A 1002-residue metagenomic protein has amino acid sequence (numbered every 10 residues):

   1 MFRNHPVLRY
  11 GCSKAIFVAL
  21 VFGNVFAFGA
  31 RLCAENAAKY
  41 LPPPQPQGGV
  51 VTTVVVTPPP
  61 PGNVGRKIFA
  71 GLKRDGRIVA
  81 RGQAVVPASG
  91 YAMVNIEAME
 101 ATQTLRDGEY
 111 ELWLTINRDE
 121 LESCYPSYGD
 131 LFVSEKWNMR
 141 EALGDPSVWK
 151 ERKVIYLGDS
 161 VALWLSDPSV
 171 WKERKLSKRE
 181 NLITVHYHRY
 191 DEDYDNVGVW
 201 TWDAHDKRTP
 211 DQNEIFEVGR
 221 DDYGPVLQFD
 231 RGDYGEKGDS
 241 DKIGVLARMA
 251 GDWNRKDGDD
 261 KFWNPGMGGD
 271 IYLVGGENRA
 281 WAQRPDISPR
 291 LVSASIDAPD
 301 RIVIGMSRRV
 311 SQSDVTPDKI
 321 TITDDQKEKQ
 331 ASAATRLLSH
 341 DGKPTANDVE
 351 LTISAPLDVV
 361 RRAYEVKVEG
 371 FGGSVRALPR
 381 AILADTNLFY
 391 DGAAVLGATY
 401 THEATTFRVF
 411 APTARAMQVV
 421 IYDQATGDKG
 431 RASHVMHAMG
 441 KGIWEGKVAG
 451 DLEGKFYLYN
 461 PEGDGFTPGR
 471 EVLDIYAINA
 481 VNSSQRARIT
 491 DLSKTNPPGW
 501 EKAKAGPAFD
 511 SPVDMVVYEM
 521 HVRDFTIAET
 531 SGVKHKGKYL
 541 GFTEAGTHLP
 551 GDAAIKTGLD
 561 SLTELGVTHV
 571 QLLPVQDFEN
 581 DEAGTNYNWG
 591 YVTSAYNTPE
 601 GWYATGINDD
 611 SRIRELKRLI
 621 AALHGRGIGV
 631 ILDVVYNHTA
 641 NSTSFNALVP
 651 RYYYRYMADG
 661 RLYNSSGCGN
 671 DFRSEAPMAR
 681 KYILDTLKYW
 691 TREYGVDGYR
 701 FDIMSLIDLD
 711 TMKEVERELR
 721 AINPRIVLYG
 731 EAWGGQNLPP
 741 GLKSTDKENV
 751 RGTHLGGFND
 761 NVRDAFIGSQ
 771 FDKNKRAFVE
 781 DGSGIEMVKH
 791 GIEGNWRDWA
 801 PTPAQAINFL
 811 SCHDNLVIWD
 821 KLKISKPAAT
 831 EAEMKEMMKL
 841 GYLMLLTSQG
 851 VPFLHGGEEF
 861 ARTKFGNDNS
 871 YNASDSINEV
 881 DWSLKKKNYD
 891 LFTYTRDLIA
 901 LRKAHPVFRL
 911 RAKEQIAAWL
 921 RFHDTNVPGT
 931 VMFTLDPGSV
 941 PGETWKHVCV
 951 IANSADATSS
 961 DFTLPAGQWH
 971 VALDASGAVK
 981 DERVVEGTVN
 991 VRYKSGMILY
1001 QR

Functional and structural regions predicted by a protein language model:
N36-T53, P59-P60, A98-D191, G219-A298 (+4 more regions): The feature marks proteins involved in alpha-glucan
G65-R74, D195-D206, S307-L337, R415-R431: Short, surface-exposed alpha-helix to beta-strand junction/turn motifs within ectodomains of secreted and cell-envelope
A162, G454, V985-R1002: C-terminal beta-strand-rich structural cap/linker in extracellular carbohydrate-active enzymes
T401-R415, R921-T963: Carbohydrate-binding surface patches
V409, Y459, M520, L572 (+7 more regions): Conserved, mostly hydrophobic/aromatic
T490, E716-A861, N867-Y871, P937-T944 (+2 more regions): Conserved alpha/beta catalytic core and glycan-binding cleft of carbohydrate-active enzymes
H521-Y694, M704, M712-N723, V727: Substrate-binding/active-site clefts of carbohydrate-active enzymes
G850-N867, I877-V948: Glycan-recognition and catalytic regions of carbohydrate-active enzymes
